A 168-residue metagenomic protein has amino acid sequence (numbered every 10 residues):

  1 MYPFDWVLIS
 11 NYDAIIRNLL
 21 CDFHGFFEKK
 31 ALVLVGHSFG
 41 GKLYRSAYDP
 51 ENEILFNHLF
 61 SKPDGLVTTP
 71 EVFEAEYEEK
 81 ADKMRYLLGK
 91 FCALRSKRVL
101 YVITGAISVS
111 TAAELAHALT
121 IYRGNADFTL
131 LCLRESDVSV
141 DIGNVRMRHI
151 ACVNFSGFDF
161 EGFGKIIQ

Functional and structural regions predicted by a protein language model:
M1-Q168: Extracellular glycan-modifying ectodomains
